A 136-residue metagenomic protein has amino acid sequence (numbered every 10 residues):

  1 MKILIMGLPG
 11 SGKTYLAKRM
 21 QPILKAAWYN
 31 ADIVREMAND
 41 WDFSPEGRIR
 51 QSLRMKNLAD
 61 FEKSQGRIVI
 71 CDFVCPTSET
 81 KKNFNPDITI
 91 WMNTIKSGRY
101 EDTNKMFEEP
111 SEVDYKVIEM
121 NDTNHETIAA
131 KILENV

Functional and structural regions predicted by a protein language model:
M1-I3: Pre-Walker A (Motif I) flank of P-loop NTPase domains
I5-G7: Hydrophobic anchor at the beta1->P-loop junction of P-loop NTPases
S11: ATP-binding Walker
T14: Walker A/P-loop
A17-D60: Conserved substrate/cofactor phosphate-moiety recognition/catalytic segment in nucleotide-dependent phosphotransferases
K25-A27, I88, D114-K116: Conserved beta-strand segments of alpha/beta enzyme cores
S44-Y100: Glycine-rich phosphate-binding loop used to anchor ATP phosphates in small-molecule kinases, encompassing both
S78, N83, M92-V136: Small-molecule kinase domains that catalyze NTP-dependent phosphoryl transfer to phosphate-bearing small molecules
